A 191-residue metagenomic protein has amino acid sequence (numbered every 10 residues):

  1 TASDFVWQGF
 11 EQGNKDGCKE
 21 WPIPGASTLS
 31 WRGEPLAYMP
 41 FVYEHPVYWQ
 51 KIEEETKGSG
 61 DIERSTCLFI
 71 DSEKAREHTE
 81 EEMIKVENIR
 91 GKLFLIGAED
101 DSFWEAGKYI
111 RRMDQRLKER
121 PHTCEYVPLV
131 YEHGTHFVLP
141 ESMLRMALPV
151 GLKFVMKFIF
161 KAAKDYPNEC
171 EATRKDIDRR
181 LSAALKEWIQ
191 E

Functional and structural regions predicted by a protein language model:
T1-V86: Accessory cap/linker subdomain of secreted extracellular hydrolases
D4-W7, D100-S102, H133-F137: Solvent-exposed loop/turn segments at secondary-structure junctions within structured extracellular/periplasmic domains
I89, F94-G97, D101: Short beta-strand/loop motif that positions the catalytic acidic residue of the alpha/beta-hydrolase fold
K92, E125-V127: Proline-centered loop/turn at the N-terminus of a beta-strand
S102-R112, P121, V138-L139: Conserved alpha/beta-hydrolase "acid-adjacent" motif
L117: Conserved hydrophobic residues forming the short capping helix/wall of the S-adenosyl-L-methionine
P128-G134, A162: Short glycine-rich catalytic loops that host catalytic nucleophiles or stabilize transition states across multiple
V138, S142-E191: Catalytic active-site module of serine/aspartate enzymes centered on a nucleophile-bearing elbow/loop
